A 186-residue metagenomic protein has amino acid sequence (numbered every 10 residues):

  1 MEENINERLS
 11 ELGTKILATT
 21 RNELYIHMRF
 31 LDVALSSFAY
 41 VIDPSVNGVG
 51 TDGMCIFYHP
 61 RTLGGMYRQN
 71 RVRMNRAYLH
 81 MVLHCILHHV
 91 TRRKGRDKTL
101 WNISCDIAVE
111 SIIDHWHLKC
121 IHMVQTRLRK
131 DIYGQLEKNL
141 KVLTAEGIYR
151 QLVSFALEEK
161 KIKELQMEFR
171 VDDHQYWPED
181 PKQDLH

Functional and structural regions predicted by a protein language model:
M1-R76, V82-H186: Short, functionally important secondary-structure microenvironments
